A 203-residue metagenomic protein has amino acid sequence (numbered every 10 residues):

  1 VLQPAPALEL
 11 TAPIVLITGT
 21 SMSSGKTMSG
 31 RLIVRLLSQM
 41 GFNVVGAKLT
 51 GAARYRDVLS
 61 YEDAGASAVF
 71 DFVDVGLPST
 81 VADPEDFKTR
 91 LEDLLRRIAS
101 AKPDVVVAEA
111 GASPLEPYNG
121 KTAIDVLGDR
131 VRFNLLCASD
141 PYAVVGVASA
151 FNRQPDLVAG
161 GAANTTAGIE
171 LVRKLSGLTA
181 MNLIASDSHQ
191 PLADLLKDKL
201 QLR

Functional and structural regions predicted by a protein language model:
V1, G51-R54, S60, P84-S100 (+2 more regions): Conserved catalytic-core segment of NTP-binding enzymes
L2-A52, A163: Walker A (P-loop) phosphate-binding motif
P6-L10, Q39-N43, I184-S186, P191-L202: Charge-biased, low-complexity intrinsically disordered regions
I14, V69, A180-N182: Conserved beta-strand scaffold positions in the cores of enzyme catalytic domains, especially in NTP/NDP-utilizing
F42, A66, G177-L178: Short aromatic/hydrophobic-glycine micro-motifs
N43-V45, A68, D104, R132-F133: Residues at the starts of beta-strands that form the adenosine-phosphate
V45, R54-V81: P-loop NTPase switch/communication element
